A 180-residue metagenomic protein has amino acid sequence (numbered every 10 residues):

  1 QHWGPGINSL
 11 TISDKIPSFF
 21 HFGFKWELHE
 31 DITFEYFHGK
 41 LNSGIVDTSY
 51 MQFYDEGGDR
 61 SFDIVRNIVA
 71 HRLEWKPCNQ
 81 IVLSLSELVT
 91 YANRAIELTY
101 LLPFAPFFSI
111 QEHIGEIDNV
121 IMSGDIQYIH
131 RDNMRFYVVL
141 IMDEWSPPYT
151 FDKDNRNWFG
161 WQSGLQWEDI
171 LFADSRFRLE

Functional and structural regions predicted by a protein language model:
H2, S13-E180: Signature for the C-terminal beta-barrel architecture of outer-membrane proteins
N8-T11: Second-shell loop/turn segments in exported
